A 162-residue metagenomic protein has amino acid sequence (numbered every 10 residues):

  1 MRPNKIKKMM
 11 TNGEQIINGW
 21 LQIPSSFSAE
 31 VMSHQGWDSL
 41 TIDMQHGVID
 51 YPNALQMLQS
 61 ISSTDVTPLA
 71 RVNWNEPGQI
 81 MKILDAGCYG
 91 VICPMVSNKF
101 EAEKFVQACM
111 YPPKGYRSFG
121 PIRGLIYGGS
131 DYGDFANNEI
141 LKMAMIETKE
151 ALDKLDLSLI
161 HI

Functional and structural regions predicted by a protein language model:
M1-N18, G129-N138: N-terminal amphipathic alpha-helix/helix-capping segment at the start of soluble metabolic enzymes
P3, H46-S60, E76-Q79, S97-P112 (+2 more regions): Active-site-adjacent beta->alpha loops and helix N-cap segments on the catalytic face of soluble alpha/beta enzymes
N12-P24, I140-D153: Active-site mouth loops of central-metabolism enzymes
G13-I17, W37-D38, T64-P68, C88-Y89 (+1 more regions): Short, well-ordered coil/turn segments that N-cap beta-strands
G19, D43, V91, F105 (+1 more regions): Conserved, mostly hydrophobic/aromatic
S28, S33-L55: Glycine-rich, proline-tolerant flexible connector loops at the mouths of alpha/beta enzymes
P77-Y89, F100-E101, L152-D156: Catalytic cores of alpha/beta
I160-I162: Conserved small/polar residues in nucleotide/adenosyl-binding loops
